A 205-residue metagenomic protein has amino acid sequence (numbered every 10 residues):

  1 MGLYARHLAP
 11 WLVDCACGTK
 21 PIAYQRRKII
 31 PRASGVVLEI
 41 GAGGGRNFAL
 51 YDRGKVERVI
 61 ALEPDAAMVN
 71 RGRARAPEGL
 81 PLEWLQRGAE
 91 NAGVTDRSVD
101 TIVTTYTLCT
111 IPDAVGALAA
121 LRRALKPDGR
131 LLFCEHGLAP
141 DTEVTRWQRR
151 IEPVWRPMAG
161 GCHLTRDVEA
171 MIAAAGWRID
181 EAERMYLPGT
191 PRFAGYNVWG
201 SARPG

Functional and structural regions predicted by a protein language model:
A16-V36, R46-L50: Conserved alpha-helix/loop element of class I SAM-dependent methyltransferases that forms part of the SAM/SAH-binding
L38-I40, G44-A92: Class I SAM-dependent methyltransferase SAM/SAH-binding core
E90-I102: A short acidic, Gly/Pro-enriched loop at the edge of an enzyme's catalytic core that lines a small-molecule cofactor
D100-A114: A short SAM/SAH-binding and catalytic strip from SAM-dependent methyltransferases
V115-P127: A short glycine-rich, Lys/Arg-flanked "PGG" loop and its adjoining helix->strand segment in the class I
D128-H136: Conserved beta-strand signature within the Rossmann-like core of class I S-adenosyl-L-methionine
G160-G176: Short alpha-helix
W177, R184-G205: Core SAM-dependent methyltransferase catalytic element
